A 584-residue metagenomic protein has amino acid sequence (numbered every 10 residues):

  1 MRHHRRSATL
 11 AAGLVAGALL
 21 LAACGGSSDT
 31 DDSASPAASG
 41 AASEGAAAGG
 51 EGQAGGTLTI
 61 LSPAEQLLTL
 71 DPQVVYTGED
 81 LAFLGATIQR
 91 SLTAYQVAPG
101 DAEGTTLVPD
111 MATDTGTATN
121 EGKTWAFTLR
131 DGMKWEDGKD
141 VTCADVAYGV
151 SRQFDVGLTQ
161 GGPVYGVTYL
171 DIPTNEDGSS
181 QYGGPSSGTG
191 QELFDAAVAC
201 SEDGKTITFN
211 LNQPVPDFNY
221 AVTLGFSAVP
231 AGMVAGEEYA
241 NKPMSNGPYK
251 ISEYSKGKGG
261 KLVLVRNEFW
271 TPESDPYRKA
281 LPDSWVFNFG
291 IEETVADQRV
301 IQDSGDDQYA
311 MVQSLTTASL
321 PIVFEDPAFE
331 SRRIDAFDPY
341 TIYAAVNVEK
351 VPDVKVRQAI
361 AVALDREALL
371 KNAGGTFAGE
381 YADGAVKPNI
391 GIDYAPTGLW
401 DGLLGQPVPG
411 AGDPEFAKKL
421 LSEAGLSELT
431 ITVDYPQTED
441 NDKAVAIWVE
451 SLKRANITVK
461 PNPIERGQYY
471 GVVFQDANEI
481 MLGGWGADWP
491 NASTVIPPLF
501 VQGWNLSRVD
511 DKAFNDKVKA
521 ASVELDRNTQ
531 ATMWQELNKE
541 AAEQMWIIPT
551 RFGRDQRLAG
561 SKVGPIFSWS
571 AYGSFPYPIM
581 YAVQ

Functional and structural regions predicted by a protein language model:
E51, A196-C200, Q358, L370 (+4 more regions): Extracytoplasmic/peripheral linker and loop segments enriched in polar/acidic and small residues with frequent Thr/Pro
L61-N120, M244: N-terminal lobe/hinge region of extracytoplasmic solute-binding protein
L70, E349-A395, A444, A541-P549: Periplasmic-binding protein-like
V97-A98, S180-Q181, E192, N210-S284: Gly/Pro-rich hinge or "lid" segments in bacterial periplasmic/extracellular proteins
T128, A147, R152-A231, S255: Surface-exposed binding/hinge segments that line and control ligand-binding clefts or catalytic entry sites
S252-V265, V286-E349, K371-N372: Extracellular/periplasmic solute-recognition and catalytic clefts
F377-L420, T438-K443: Structural transition elements
R557-Q584: Long beta-strand-rich cores associated with HINT superfamily self-processing modules
